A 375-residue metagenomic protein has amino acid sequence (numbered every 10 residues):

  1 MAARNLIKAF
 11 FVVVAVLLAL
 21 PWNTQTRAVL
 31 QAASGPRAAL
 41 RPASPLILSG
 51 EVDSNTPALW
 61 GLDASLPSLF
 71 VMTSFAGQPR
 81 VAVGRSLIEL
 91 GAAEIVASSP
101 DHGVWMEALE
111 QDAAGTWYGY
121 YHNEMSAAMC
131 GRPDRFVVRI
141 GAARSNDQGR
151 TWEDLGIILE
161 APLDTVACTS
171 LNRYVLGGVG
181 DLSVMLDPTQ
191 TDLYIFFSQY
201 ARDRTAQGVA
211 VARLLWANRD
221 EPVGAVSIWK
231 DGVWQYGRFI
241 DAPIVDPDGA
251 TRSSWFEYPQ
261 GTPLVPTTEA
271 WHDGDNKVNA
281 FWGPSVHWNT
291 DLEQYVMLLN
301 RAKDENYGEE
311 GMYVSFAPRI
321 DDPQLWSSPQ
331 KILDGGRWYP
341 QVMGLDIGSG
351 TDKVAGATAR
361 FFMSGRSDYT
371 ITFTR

Functional and structural regions predicted by a protein language model:
M1-F10: Bacterial N-terminal signal peptides that target proteins for export
F11-A19: Bacterial N-terminal signal peptides
L20-R27: Membrane-interface motif at the C-terminal end of an N-terminal transmembrane signal
V29-H102, Q111-L171, P188-V278, N289-R337 (+1 more regions): Beta-rich carbohydrate-recognition and catalytic domains
T56-L59, M106-A108, D181-S183, G283-S285 (+1 more regions): Conserved beta-strand position repeated once per blade in WD40 beta-propeller domains
G344: Extracellular glycan/ECM-engagement signal in secreted proteins
